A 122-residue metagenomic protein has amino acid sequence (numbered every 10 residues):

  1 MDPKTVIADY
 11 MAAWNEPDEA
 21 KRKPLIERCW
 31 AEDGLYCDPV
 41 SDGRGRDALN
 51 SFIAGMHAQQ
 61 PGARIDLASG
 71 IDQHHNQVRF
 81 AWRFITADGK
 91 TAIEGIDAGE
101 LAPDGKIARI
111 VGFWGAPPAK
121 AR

Functional and structural regions predicted by a protein language model:
M1-C29: Short acidic-aromatic low-complexity motifs
K4, K23-N76: A solvent-exposed, acidic/Ser-Thr-rich amphipathic alpha-helical stretch
A12, S51, G55-R122: A beta-strand edge to alpha-helix "cap/lid" segment located at domain peripheries
N15-D18, D38, D88: Flexible interhelical turns and helix-capping residues at alpha-helix boundaries within structured domains
